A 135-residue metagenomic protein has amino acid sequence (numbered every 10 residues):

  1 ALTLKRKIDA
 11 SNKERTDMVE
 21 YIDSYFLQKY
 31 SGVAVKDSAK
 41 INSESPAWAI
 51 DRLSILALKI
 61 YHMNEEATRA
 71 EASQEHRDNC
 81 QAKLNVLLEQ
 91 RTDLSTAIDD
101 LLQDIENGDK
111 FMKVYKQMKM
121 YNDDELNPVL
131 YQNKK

Functional and structural regions predicted by a protein language model:
A1-K135: Anionic, Ser/Thr-rich low-complexity intrinsically disordered regions
